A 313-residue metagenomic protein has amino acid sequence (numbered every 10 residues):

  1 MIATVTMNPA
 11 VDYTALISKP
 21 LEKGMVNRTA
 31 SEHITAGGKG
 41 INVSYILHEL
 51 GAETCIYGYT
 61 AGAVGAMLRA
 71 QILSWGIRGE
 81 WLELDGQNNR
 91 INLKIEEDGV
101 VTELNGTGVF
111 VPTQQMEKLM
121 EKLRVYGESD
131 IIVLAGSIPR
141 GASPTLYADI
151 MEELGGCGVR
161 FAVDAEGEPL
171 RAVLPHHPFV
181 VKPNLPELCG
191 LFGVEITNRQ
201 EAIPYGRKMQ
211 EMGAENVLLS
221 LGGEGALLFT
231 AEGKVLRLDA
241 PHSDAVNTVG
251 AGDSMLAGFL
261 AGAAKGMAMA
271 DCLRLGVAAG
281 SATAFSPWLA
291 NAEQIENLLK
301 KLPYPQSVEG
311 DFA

Functional and structural regions predicted by a protein language model:
M1-K23: Positively charged, low-complexity intrinsically disordered leader regions
R28-N88: Substrate-binding N-lobe of the ribokinase-like
Y45, I91-I95, A226-F229: Short beta-strand scaffold segments in enzyme catalytic cores
H48, G155, A264: Gly/Ala-rich phosphate-binding loop of Rossmann-like dinucleotide-binding domains, activating on the conserved
L84, K94-E128: Conserved phosphate-binding/catalytic loop of the ribokinase/pfkB sugar-kinase fold
E103-N105, S129-G136, D164, K182-E187: Short beta-strands and strand-loop turn motifs
P144-E232: Conserved phosphate/ATP/ADP-binding segment of small-molecule kinases
R171, R199-A313: Conserved phosphate-binding/catalytic region of the ribokinase-like
